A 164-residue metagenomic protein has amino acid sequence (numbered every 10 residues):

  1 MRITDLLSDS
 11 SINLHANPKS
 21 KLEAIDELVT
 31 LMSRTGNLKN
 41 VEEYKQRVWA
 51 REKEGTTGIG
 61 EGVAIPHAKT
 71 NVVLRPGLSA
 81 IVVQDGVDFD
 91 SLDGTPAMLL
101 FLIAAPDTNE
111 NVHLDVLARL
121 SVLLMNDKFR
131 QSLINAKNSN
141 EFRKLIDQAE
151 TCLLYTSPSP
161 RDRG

Functional and structural regions predicted by a protein language model:
M1-S157: Cytosolic covalent-transfer regions centered on His/Cys nucleophiles that carry phosphoryl or persulfide groups
P158-G164: A short, hydrophobic C-terminal helix/tail in secreted or cell-surface proteins
